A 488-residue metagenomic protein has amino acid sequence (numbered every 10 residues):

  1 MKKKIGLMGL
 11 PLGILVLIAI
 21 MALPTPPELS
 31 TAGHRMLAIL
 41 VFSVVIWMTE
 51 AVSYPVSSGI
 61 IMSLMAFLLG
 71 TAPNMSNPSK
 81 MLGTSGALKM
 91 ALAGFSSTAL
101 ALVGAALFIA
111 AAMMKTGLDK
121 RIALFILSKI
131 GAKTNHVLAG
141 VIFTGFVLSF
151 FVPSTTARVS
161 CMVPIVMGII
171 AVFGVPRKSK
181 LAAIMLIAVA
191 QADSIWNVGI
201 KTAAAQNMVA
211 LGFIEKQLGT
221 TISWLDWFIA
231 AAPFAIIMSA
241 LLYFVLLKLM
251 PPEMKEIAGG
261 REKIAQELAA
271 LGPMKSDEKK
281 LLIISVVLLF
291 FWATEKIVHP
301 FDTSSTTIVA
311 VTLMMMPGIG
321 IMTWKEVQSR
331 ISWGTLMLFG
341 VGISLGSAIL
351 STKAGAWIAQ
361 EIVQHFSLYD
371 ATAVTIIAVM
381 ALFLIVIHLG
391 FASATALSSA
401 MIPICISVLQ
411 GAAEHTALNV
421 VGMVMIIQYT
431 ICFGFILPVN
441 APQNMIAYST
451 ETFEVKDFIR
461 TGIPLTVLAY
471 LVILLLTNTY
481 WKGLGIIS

Functional and structural regions predicted by a protein language model:
M1-A22, K115-L118, T155-R158, V175-A192 (+4 more regions): Juxtamembrane and boundary regions of transmembrane helices in multi-pass small-molecule transporters and channels
K3-G13, T31-L37, T49-S58, K89-L107 (+8 more regions): Helical membrane-embedded segments and adjacent short helical loop/helix-boundary regions of multi-pass membrane
L7, P11, M36-L40, V56-G59 (+10 more regions): Hydrophobic alpha-helical transmembrane segments
G9, E28-L37, S96-A105, R158 (+4 more regions): Structural signature of hydrophobic alpha-helical transmembrane segments
P11-A19, V41-V44, S63, G104 (+13 more regions): Generic alpha-helical transmembrane segments of integral inner-membrane proteins, especially permease/transport modules
T25, V56-P176, G334-T335, F339-A412: Membrane-embedded alpha-helical segments and adjacent helix-loop junctions characteristic of multi-pass solute
P27-S30, F42-I60, F244-P251, M274-K279 (+1 more regions): Flexible hinge motifs at transmembrane-helix junctions and intramembrane kinks/re-entrant loops in multi-pass membrane
V103, N135-S149, V175-W196, I222-W227 (+2 more regions): Alpha-helical transmembrane segments of multi-pass membrane proteins
